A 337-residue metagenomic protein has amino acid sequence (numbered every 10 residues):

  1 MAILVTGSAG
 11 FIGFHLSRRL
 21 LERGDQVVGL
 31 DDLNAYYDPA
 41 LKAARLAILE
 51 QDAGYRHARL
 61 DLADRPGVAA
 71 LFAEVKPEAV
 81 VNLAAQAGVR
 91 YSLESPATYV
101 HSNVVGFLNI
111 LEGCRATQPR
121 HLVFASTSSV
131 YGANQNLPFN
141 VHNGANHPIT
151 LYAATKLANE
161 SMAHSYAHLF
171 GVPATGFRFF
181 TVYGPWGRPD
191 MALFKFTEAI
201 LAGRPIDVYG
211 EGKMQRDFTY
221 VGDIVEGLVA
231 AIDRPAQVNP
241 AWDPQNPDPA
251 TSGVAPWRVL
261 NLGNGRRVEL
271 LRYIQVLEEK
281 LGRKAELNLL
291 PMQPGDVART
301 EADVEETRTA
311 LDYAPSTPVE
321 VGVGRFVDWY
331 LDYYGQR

Functional and structural regions predicted by a protein language model:
M1-V182, I232, R325, W329-Y333: N-terminal Rossmann-like NAD(P)+-binding domain of SDR-like oxidoreductases, especially those catalyzing
P39, A43-L46, E160, F194 (+3 more regions): Short, surface-exposed alpha-helical segments at coil->helix boundaries
P39-A40, A69, L93, P189-D190 (+3 more regions): Conserved strand-to-helix beginnings and helix N-cap segments that scaffold or border functional pockets
G67, T98, V105, G144 (+5 more regions): Residue-level recognition of oxygen-bearing side chains
V100, I149-E160, G187-F194, F218 (+1 more regions): Short-chain dehydrogenase/reductase
A158, M162, Y166, F196 (+2 more regions): Hydrophobic alpha-helix immediately C-terminal to the catalytic Tyr-X-X-X-Lys motif of short-chain
I200-R337: C-terminal substrate-binding subdomain of Rossmann-fold SDR/epimerase-dehydratase oxidoreductases
